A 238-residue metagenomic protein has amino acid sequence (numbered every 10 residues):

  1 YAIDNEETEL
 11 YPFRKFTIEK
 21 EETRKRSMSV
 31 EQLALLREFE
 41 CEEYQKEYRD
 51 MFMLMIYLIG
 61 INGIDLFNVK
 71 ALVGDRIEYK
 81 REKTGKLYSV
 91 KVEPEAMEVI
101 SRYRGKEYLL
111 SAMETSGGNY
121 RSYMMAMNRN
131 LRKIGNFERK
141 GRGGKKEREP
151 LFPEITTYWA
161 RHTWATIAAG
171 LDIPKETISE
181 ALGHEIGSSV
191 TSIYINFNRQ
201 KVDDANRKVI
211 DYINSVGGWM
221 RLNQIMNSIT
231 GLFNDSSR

Functional and structural regions predicted by a protein language model:
Y1-F13, I59-I61: N-terminal DNA-binding recognition helix of tyrosine site-specific recombinases/integrases
E19-E47, V69: Long, amphipathic, Lys/Arg-enriched alpha-helical "connector/arm" segment
S27, R81-G85, L182-K208: Catalytic-site neighborhood detector that most strongly recognizes the C-terminal catalytic loop/helix of tyrosine
E42-E43, R129-E180, H184: Short, basic (Lys/Arg/His-rich) helix/loop patches that form interaction surfaces in the mid-to-C-terminal regions
R49-N62, T166-I167: Short pre-functional
A71-E78, E154, I173-I193, V216-I229: Short, polar N-cap/turn motifs at the start of nucleic acid-interacting alpha helices
E82-R102, E107-K133: C-terminal catalytic core of Y-nucleophile DNA break-rejoin enzymes
E107, M113-G118, R139, K145 (+1 more regions): C-terminal secondary-structure termini that scaffold catalytic or DNA-interacting sites
